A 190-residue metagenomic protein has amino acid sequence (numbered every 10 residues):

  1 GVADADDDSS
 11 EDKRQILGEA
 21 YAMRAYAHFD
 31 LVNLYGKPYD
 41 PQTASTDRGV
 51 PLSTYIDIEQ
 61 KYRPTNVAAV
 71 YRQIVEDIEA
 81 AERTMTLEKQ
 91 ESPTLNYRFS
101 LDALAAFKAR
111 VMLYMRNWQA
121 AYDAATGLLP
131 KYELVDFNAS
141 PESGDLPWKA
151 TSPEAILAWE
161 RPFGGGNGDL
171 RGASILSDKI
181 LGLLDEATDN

Functional and structural regions predicted by a protein language model:
G1-Y35, T65, R83-M85: Conserved, well-structured interaction surfaces
A3, Y71, I78, A125-T126: Inward-facing hydrophobic residues that define packing positions of alpha-helical scaffold repeats
D8-E11, Q15, A22, D47 (+3 more regions): Residue signature of alpha-solenoid helical repeat architecture, marking inter-repeat boundaries and helix-start
I16, M23, D30, S100-A103 (+3 more regions): "A position-specific structural signal for the A-helix of alpha-solenoid helical repeats
V32-Y39, K89, Y114-N117: Short coil/turn linking the two alpha-helices of tandem helical-hairpin repeats
L34-A68, R72, E76: Short coil/linker segments at helix-helix boundaries
E82-R83, Q90, L129-K131: Amphipathic alpha-helical segments of tetratricopeptide repeats
R116, A120-N190: Hydrophobic-face positions in mid-chain alpha helices that act as interaction patches
